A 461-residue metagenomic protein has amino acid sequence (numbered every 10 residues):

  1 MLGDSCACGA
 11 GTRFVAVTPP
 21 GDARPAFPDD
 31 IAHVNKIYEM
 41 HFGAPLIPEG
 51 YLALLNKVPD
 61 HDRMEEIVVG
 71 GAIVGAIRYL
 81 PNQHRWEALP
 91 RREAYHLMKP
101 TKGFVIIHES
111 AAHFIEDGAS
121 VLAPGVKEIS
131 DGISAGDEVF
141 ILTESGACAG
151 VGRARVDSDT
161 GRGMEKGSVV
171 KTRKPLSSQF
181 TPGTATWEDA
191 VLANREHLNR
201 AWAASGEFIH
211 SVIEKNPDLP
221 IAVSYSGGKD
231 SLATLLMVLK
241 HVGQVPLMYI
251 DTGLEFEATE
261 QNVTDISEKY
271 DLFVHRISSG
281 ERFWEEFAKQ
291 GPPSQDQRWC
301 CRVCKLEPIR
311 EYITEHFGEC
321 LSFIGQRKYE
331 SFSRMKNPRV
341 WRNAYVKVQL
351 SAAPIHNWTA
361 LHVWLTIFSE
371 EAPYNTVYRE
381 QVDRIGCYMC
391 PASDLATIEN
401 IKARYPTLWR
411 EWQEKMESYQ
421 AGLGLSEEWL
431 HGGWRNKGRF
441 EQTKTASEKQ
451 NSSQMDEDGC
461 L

Functional and structural regions predicted by a protein language model:
M1-S224, L232-P246, T252-E255, N262 (+2 more regions): RNA-binding accessory domains that recognize and position tRNA/RNA substrates
D4-C8, R13-A16, H113-F114, E128-I129 (+2 more regions): Nucleotide-activated chemistry modules centered on ATP-dependent adenylation/adenylyltransferase
